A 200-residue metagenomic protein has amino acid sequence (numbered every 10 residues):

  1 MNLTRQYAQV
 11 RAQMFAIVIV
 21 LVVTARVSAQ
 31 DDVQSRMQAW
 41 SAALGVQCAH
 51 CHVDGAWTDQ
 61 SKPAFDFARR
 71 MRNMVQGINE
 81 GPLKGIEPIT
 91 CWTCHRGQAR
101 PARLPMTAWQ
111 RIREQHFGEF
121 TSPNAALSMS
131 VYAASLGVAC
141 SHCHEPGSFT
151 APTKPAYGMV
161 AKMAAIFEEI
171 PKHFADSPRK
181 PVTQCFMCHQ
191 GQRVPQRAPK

Functional and structural regions predicted by a protein language model:
M1-V10: N-terminal secretory signal peptides that target proteins for export/translocation
R5-Q6, A16, A29: A cross-taxon signal for low-complexity, glycine/charged-rich
Q9-Q13, M163: Intrinsically disordered, low-complexity segments used as extracellular stalks/linkers and nuclear/regulatory IDRs
Q13-T24: Bacterial N-terminal signal peptides
V27-K200: Sequence context surrounding c-type heme c attachment/ligation sites in exported
